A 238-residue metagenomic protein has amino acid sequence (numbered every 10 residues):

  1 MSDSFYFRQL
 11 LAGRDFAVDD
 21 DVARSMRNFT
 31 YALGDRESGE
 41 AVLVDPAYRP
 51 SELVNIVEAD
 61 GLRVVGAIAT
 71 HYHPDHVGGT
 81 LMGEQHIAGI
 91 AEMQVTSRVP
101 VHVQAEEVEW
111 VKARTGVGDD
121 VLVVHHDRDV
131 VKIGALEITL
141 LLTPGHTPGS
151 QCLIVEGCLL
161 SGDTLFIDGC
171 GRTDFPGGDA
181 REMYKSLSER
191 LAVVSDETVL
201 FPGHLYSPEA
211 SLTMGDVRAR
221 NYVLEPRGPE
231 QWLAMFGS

Functional and structural regions predicted by a protein language model:
M1-A41, Y48-D60, E92-S97, Q231: Zn-dependent metallo-beta-lactamase
L10, V124-H125, M214: Hydrophobic residues at beta-strand termini and immediately following loops that shape nucleotide-binding pockets
D21-A23, L122, L142-P144: Short Gly/Pro-enriched turn/cap motifs at secondary-structure boundaries
M26, R49-E137, R220-V223: Active-site HxH/HxHxD metal-binding segment of metal-dependent hydrolases
F29, E40, D127-D129, G149-Q151: Residue-level marker for the onset of beta-strands and adjacent loop->beta junctions in well-ordered domains
A32-G34, K132, I154: Short, well-ordered beta-strand micro-motif
G39, A113, V117, E137-L142 (+1 more regions): Metallo-beta-lactamase
L43-V44, V65-H73, G79-T80, V101-Q104 (+3 more regions): Active-site neighborhood of phospho(di)ester-bond hydrolases with catalytic His/Asp-centered motifs
